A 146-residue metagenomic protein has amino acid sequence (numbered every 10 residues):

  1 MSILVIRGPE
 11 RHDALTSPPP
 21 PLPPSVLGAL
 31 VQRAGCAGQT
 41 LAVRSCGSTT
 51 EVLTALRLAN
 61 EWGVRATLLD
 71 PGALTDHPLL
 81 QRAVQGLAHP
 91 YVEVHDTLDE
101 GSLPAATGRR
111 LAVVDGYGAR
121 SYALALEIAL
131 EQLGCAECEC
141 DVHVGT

Functional and structural regions predicted by a protein language model:
M1-T16: Short beta-strand segments enriched in small/hydrophobic residues
P18-C36: Short catalytic helix/loop segments, enriched in acidic residues and glycine and frequently bearing histidine
P21-L22, E100-T146: Short, glycine-/small-residue-rich phosphate/pyrophosphate-handling segment
A37, L87, A106-R109: Short, structured coil segments at secondary-structure junctions
T40-E51: Short beta->alpha junction loops
E51-A55, D76-L79: Short acidic active-site motifs
L53-G63: Short, well-structured alpha-helical segments in soluble
V64-S102: Mid-chain, well-packed structural core segment of small domains
